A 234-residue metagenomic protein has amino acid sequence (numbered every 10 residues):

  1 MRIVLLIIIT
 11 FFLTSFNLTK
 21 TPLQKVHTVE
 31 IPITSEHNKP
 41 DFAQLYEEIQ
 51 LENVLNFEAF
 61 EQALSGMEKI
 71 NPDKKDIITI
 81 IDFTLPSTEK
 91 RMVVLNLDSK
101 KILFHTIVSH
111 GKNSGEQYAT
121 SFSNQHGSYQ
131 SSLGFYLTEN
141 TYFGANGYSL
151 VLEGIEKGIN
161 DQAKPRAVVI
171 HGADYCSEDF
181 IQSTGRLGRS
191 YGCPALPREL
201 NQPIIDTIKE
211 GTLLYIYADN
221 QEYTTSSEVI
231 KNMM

Functional and structural regions predicted by a protein language model:
M1-H27: Bacterial Sec-dependent N-terminal signal peptides
L23-Y191, R198-T212, Q221-M234: Cell wall/extracellular polymer interaction/catalysis modules
A218: Active-site proximal loops enriched in glycine and acidic residues that flank catalytic Cys/His/Asp and coordinate
